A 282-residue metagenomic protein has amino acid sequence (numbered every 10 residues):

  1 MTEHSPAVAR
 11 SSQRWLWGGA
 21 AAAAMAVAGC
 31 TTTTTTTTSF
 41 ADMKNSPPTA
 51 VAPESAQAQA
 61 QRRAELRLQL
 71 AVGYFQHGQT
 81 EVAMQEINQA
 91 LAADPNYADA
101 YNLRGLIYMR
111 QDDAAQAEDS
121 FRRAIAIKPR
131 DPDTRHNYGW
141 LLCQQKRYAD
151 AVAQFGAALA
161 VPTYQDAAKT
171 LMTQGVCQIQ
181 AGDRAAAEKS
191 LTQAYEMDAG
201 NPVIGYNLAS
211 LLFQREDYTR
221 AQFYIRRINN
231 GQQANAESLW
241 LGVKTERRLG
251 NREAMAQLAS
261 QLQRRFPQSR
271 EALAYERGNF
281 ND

Functional and structural regions predicted by a protein language model:
C30-N88, A92-D94, E276, D282: N-terminal leader/linker segments that initiate helical-solenoid repeat arrays
T35-S55, N230-D282: Terminal, low-structured helical/coil segments at or just beyond the last alpha-helical repeat
Q57, A64, A98-D99, P132-D133 (+4 more regions): Helix-start (N-cap) detector for alpha-helical repeat units in TPR-like alpha-solenoids, especially tetratricopeptide
Q59, A93, I127, V161-T163 (+3 more regions): Structural marker of alpha-solenoid helical repeat scaffolds
Q76, R110-Q111, Q144-Q145, Q180 (+4 more regions): Register position in tetratricopeptide repeats
G78-Q85, Q111-R123, K146-A157, A181-Q193 (+2 more regions): Structural signature of tandem alpha-helical TPR/SEL1-like repeats, specifically the intra-repeat loop/turn
Q89-A90, R123-A124, A157-A160, Q193-A194 (+2 more regions): Canonical positions in the second alpha-helix
